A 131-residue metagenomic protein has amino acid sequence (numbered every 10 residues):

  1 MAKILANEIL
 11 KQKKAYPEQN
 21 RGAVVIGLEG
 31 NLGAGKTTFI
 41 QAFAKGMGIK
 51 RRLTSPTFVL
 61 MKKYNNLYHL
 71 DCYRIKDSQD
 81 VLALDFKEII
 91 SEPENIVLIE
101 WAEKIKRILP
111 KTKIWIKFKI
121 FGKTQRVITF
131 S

Functional and structural regions predicted by a protein language model:
K3, N7-V25: Intrinsic disorder/low-complexity segments
L32: The conserved Walker
K36: Conserved lysine of the Walker
K45, D77-Q79, K87-S131: Short phosphate-coordinating micro-motif centered on Lys-Gly-acidic
I49-Y64: Short beta-strand-centered segment that lines the nucleotide-binding/catalytic pocket of NTP-utilizing
H69-I75: Switch II (G3) loop of P-loop NTPases
